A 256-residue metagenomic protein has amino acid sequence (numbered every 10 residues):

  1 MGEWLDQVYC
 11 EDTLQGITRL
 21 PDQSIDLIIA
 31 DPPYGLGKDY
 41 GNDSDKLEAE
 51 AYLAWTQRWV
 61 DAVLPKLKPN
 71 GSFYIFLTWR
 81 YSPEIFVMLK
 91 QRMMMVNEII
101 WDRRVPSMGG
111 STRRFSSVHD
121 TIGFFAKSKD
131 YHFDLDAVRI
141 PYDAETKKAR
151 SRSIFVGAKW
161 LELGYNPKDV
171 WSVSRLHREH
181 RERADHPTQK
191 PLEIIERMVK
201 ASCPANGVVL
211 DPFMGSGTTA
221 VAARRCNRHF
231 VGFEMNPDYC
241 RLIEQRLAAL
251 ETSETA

Functional and structural regions predicted by a protein language model:
M1-R241: Core catalytic lobe of class I
M1-W4, E244-A256: Short, conserved SAM-binding/catalytic segment of Class I S-adenosyl-L-methionine-dependent methyltransferases
